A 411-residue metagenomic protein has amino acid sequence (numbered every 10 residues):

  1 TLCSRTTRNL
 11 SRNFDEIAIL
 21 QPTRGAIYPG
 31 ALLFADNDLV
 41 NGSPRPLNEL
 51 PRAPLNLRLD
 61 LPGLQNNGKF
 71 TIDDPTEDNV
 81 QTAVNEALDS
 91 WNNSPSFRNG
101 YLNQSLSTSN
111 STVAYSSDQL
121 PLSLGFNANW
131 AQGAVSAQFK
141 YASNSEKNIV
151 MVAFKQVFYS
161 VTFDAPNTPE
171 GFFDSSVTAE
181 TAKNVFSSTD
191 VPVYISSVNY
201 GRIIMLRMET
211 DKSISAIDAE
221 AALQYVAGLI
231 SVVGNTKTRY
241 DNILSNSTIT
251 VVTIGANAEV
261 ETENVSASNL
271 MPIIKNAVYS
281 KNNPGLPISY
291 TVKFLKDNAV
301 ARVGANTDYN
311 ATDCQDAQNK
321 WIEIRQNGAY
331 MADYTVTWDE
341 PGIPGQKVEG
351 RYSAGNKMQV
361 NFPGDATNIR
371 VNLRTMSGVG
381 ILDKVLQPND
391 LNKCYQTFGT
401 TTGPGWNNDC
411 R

Functional and structural regions predicted by a protein language model:
T1-W321: Membrane-permeabilization and membrane-interfacing ectodomains
V193-I203, M331-D333, G364-N368: A broad structural signal for short, well-ordered beta-strand segments within beta-sheet-rich domains
L229-S231, S280-N283, P341-P344, G364-T367: Structural alpha-beta junctions
A317-A354, M358-F362, A366, N372-R411: Intrinsically disordered, low-complexity segments enriched in small/polar residues
